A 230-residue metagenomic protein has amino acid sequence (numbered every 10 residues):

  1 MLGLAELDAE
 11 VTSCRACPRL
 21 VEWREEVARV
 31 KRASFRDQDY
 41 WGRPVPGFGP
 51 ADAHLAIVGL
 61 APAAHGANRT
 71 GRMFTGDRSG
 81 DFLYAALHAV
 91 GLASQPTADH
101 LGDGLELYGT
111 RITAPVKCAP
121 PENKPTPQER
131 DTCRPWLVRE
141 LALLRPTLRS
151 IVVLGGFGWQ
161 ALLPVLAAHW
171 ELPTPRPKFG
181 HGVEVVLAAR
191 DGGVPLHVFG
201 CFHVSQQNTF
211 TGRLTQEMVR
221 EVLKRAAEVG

Functional and structural regions predicted by a protein language model:
M1-P177, H181-L187, G192-G230: A polyanion-binding, active-site-adjacent surface
